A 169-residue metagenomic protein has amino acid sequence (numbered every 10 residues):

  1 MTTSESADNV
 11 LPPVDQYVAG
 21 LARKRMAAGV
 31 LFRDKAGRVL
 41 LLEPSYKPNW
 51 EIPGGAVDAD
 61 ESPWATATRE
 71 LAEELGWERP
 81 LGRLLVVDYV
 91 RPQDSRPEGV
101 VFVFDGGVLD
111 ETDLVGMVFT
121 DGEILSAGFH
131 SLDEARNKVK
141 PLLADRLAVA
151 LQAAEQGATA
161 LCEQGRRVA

Functional and structural regions predicted by a protein language model:
T2-G29: Acidic, metal-coordinating catalytic segment for phosphate/diphosphate chemistry, firing primarily on the Nudix
A7, M26-A28, G37, V100-F102 (+1 more regions): Change "...and in nucleic-acid phosphodiester-cleaving endonucleases..." to "...and in nucleic-acid processing enzymes
K24, P48, E98-V100: Residue-level preference for beta-strand/loop junctions
A27-G29, E78-L81: Conserved beta-strand residues within beta-sheet cores
D34-E73: Conserved Nudix-box catalytic region and its N-terminal flanking loop in Nudix hydrolases and closely related
V57-P80, D88-L142, V168: Unchanged
D145-A169: Charged phosphate-binding loop/patch that engages nucleotide di/tri-phosphates or the phosphate backbone of nucleic
